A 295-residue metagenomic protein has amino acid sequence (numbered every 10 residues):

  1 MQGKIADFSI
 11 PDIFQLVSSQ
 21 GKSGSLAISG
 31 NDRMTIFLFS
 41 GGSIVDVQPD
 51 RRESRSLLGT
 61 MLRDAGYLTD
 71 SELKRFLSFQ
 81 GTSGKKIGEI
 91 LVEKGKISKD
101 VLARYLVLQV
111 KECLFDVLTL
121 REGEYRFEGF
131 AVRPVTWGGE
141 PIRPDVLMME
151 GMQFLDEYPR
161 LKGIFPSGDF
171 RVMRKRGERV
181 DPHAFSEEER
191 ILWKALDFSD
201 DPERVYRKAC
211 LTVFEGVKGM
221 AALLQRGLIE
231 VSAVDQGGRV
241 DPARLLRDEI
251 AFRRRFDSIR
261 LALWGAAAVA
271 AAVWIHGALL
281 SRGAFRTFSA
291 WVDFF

Functional and structural regions predicted by a protein language model:
M1-F295: Acidic, Ser/Thr/Pro-enriched low-complexity segments and adjacent helix/loop capping patches that create flexible
